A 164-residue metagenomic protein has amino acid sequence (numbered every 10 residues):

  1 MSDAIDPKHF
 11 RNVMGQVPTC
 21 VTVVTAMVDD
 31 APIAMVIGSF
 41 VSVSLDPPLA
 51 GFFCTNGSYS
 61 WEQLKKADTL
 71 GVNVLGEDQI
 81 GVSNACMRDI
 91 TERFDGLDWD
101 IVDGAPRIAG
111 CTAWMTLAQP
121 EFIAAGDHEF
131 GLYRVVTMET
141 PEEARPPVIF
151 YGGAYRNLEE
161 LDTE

Functional and structural regions predicted by a protein language model:
M1-E164: Basic, polyanion-binding surface patches
